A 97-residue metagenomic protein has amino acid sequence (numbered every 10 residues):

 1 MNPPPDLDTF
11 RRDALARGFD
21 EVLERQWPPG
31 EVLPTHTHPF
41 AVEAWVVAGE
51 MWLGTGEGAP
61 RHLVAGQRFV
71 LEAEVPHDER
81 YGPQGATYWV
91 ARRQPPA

Functional and structural regions predicted by a protein language model:
M1-Q26, P34: A short, N-terminal "cap"/entry segment at the start of jelly-roll beta-barrel domains of the cupin/DSBH fold
E24-Q26, E43, R68-V70: Conserved hydrophobic/aromatic beta-strand scaffold that supports enzyme active sites
P29, P39, A59, V75-P76 (+1 more regions): A generic "binding-loop/recognition-motif" signal
T37-L53: Short, conserved beta-strand element in jelly-roll/cupin
E57-E74: Short acidic-glycine-tyrosine-enriched beta hairpin
A73-A97: Ligand-binding loop in jelly-roll beta-barrel domains
